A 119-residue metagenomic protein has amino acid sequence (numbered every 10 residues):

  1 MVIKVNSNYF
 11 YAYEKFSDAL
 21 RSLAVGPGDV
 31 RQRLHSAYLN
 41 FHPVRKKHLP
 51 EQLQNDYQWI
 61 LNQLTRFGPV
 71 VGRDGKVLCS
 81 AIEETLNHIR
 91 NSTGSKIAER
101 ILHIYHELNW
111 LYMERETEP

Functional and structural regions predicted by a protein language model:
M1-E14, Q52, N109-P119: Terminal, compositionally biased segments
V2-Y38, I101-L102: Short terminal alpha-helical segments
K4, N8, K15, S22 (+5 more regions): Non-transmembrane, amphipathic alpha-helical segments
S17, P50, L61, L102-Y105: Residue-level detector of alpha-helical secondary structure
S22, Q63-R66, E107-W110, E114: A structural signal for alpha-helix termini and helix-coil/disorder junctions
A24-G75: Amphipathic alpha-helical interaction modules
V77-P119: Amphipathic alpha-helical binding modules
